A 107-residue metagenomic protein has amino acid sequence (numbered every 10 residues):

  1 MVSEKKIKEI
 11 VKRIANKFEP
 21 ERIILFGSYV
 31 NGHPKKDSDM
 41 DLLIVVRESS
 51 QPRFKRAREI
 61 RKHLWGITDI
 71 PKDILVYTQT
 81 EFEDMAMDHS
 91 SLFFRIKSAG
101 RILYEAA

Functional and structural regions predicted by a protein language model:
M1-R22, N31-K36, V46-A107: Catalytic core of pol beta-like nucleotidyltransferases
S28: Conserved H-loop
D41-V45: Short beta-strand->loop micro-motif that forms the acidic, two-metal-ion catalytic signature in nucleotide-processing
